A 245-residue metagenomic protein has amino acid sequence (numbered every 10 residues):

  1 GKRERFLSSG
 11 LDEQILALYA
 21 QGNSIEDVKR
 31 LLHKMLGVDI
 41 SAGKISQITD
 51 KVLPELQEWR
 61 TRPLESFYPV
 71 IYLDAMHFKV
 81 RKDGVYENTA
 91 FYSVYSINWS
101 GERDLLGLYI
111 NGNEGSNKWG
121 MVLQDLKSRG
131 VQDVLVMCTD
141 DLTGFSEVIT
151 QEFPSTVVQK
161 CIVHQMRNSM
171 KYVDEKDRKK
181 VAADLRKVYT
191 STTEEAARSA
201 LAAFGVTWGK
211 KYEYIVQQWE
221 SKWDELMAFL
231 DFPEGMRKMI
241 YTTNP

Functional and structural regions predicted by a protein language model:
G1-F6, M35-A42, Q47, K51-T139 (+4 more regions): RNase H-like nuclease fold core
S9-G22: Short, amphipathic alpha-helical "recognition" segments used to contact nucleic acids or chromatin
L16, M166-M170, P233-Y241: A ubiquitous short alpha-helical element
E26-G37: DNA-recognition alpha helix
F67, K176-E195: A polyampholytic, Gly/Pro-enriched intrinsically disordered region
G101-E102, I162, K180, E225-F232: Short acidic (Asp/Glu) and glycine-rich catalytic loops that position anionic groups and cofactors
V136-T143, V148-D184: Conserved beta-strand -> loop -> alpha-helix junction used to position metal-binding or nucleic-acid-contacting
T190-P245: Acidic/histidine-rich catalytic cores and adjacent linkers of DNA breakage/strand-transfer/modification proteins
